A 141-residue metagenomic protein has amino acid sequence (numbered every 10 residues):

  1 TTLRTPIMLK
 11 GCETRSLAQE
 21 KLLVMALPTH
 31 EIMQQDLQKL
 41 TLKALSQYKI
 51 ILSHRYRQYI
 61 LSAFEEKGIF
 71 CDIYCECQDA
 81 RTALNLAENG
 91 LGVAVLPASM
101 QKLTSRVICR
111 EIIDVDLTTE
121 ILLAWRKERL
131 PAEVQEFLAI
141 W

Functional and structural regions predicted by a protein language model:
T1-Q47, A98-V107, L117: Acidic, Gly/Pro-rich loop/turn segments at junctions of secondary structure
L3-R4, I32-M33, Q38-L40, S46-K67 (+1 more regions): Secondary-structure junction motif
L23, K49-I51, G92-A94: Hydrophobic acceptor-binding patch used for acceptor engagement in glycosyltransferases
L27, S53, R126: Residue-level recognition of the GNAT/N-acetyltransferase active site
S46-K49, C71, T119-L122: Short amphipathic alpha-helical segments
Y56-I108: Hydrophobic hinge/microswitch elements
C109-W141: A late-sequence structural motif
